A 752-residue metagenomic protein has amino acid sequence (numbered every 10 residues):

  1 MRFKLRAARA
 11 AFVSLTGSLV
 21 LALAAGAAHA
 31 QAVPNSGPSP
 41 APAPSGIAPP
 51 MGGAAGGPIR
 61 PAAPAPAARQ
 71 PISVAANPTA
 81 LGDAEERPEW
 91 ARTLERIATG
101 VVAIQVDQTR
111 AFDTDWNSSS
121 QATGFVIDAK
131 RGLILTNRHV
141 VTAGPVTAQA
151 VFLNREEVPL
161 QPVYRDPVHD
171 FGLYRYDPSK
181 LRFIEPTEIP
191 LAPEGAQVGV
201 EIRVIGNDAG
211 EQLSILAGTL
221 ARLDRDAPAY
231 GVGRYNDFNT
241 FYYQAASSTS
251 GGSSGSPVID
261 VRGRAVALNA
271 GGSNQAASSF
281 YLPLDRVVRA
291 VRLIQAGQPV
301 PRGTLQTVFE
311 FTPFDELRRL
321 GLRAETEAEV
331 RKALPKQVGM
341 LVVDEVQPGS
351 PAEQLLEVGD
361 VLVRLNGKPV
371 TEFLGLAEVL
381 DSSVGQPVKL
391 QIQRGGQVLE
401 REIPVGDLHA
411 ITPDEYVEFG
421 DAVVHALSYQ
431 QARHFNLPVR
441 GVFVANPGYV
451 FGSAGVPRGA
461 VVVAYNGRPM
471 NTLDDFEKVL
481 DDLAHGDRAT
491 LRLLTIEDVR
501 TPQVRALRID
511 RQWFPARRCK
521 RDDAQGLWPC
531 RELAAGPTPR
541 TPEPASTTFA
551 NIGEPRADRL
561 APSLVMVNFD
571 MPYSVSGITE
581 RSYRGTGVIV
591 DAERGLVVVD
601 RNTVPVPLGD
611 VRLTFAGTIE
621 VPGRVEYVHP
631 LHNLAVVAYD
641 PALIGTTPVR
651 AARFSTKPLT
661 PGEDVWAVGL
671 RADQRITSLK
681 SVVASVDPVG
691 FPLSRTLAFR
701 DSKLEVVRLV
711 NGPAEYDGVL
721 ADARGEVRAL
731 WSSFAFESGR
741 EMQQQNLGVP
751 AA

Functional and structural regions predicted by a protein language model:
V33-F125, N137, P145, Q197-I205 (+8 more regions): N-terminal activation segment of mature serine protease catalytic domains
G46, P50-A68, Q244, S248 (+6 more regions): PDZ/PDZ-like groove recognition
P66-L81, R87-L94, L160, R182-F183 (+14 more regions): C-terminal cap/linker of serine protease catalytic domains
P78, T109-R110, N117, D128-S214 (+8 more regions): Conserved active-site neighborhood of the chymotrypsin/trypsin-like protease fold
G100, N117, D177-P190, I215-A277 (+7 more regions): Active-site region of chymotrypsin-like
A111-N117, Y164-H169, R225-Y242, Q298-V300 (+8 more regions): Gly/Ser-enriched beta-turn/beta-hairpin loop segments
L133-L135, A265-V266, V343-D344, A352-F373 (+3 more regions): Conserved PDZ fold ligand-binding element
V140-A143, L284-V287, P351-E357, V361-Q391 (+2 more regions): PDZ domains, with a preference for the canonical peptide-binding region formed by the helix
